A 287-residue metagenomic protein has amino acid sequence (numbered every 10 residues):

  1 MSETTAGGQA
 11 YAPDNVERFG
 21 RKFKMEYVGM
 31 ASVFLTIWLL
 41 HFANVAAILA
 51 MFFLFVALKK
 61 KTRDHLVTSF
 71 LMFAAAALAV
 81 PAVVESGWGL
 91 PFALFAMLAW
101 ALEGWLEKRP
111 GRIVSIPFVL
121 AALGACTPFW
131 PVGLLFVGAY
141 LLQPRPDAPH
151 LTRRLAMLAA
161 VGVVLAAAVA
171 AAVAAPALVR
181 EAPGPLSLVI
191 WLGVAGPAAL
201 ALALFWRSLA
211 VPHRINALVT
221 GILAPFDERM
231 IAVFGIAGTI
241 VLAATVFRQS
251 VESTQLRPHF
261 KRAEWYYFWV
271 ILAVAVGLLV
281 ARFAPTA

Functional and structural regions predicted by a protein language model:
A6, L40-H41, E85-S86, L90 (+4 more regions): Transmembrane catalytic cores of multi-pass membrane glycosyltransferases and polysaccharide-assembly enzymes
N15-M30, R63-D64, T152-L158, L186-V189 (+1 more regions): N-terminal membrane topogenic signal
F23-E26, L40-A46, R63-L66, L78-A93 (+2 more regions): Membrane-interface micro-motifs in multi-pass membrane enzymes
V28, S32, L54-A77: Transmembrane-helix signature of polytopic, membrane-embedded enzymes that assemble or transfer cell-envelope glycans
A31-W38, A74-V80, A96-A99, R112-P128 (+1 more regions): Membrane-interface alpha helices of multi-pass inner-membrane proteins
A57, T62, F95-I113, L202-F205: Membrane-interface transmembrane helices that cradle and orient dolichyl/undecaprenyl
A156-V164, Q249-F283: Signature aromatic-anchored transmembrane alpha helix within multi-pass, membrane-resident enzymes that catalyze glycan
L223-V251: Hydrophobic/aromatic-rich transmembrane helices and adjacent perimembrane loops
